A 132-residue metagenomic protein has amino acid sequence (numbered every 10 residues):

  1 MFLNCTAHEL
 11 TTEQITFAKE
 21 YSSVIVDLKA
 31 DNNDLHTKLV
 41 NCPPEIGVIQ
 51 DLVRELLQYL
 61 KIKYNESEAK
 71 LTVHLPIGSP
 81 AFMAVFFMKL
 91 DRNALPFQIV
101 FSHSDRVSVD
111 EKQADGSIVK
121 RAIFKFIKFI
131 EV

Functional and structural regions predicted by a protein language model:
M1-K70, V85-V132: Long, low-complexity, Lys/Arg-enriched
A69-G78: Short glycine-rich phosphate-binding loop at a beta-alpha junction
A81-F82: Short alpha-helical
